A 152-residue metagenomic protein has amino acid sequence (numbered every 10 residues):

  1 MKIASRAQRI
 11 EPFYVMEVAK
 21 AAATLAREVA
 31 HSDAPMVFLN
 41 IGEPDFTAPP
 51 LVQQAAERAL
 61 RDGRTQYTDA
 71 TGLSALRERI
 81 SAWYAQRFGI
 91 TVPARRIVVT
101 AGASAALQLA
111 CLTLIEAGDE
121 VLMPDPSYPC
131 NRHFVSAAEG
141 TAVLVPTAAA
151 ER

Functional and structural regions predicted by a protein language model:
M1-R6: Short, contiguous pre-domain boundary segments
Q8-G102, L109: N-terminal small-domain helix-loop-helix segment of the aminotransferase-like
E43, S74, S104, Y128 (+1 more regions): Residue-level detector of flexible, active-site-proximal loop/helix-junction positions within diverse enzyme catalytic
R95, L112-R152: PLP-dependent aminotransferase-like
A106-L107, N131: Short, hydrophobic alpha-helical packing/hinge segments within bilobed ligand-binding/sensory domains
